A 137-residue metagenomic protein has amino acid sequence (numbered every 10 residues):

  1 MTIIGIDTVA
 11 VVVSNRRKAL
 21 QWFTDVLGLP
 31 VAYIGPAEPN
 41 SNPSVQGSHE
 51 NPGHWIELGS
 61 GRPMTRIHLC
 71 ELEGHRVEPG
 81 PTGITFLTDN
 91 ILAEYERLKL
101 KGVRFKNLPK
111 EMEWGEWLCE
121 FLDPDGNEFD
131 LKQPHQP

Functional and structural regions predicted by a protein language model:
M1-T2, T8-V11, Y95-P137: Vicinal oxygen chelate
I4, A10-M64: Core segments of cupin and vicinal oxygen chelate
I6-T8, G80-I84: Eukaryotic phosphotyrosine signaling hubs
N15-R16, D89-L92: Helix N-cap motif at beta-to-alpha junctions
W22, L92-R97: Short amphipathic alpha-helices within nucleic acid-binding modules
Y33-G35, G61-R62, C70-G74, N107 (+2 more regions): Acetyl-CoA-dependent GNAT
P52, G80, G115: Exposed loop/turn and edge beta-strand positions of beta-sandwich/beta-sheet ligand-binding modules
W55-E57, R66, T85, L118-E120: Short hydrophobic/aromatic beta-strand element in the GNAT-like acyltransferase core that lines or flanks the acyl-donor
